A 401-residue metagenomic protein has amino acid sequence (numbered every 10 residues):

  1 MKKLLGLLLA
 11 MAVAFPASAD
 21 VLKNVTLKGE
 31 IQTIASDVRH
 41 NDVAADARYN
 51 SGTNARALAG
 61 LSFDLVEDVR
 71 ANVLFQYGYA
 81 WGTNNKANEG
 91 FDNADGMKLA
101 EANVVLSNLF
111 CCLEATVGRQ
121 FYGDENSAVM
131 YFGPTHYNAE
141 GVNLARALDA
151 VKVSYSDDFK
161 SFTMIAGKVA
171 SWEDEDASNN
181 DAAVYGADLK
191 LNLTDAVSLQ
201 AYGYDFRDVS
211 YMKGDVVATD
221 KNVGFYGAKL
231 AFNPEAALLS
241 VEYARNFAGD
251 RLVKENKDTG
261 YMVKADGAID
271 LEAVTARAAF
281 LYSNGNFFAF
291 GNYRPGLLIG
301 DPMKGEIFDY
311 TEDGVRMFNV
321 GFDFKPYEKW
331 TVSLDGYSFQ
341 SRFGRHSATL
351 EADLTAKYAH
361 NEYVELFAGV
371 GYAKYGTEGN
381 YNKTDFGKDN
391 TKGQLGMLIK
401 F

Functional and structural regions predicted by a protein language model:
K2-Y122, L148-I165, L189-D195, A201 (+4 more regions): Beta-barrel outer-membrane channel/assembly domains of diderm bacteria
A115, Y122-D188: Internal, well-ordered domain-core segments that constitute the primary functional module of diverse proteins
S127-P134, M164-W172, N246, P295-K304 (+1 more regions): Flexible, solvent-exposed coil segments and beta strand-coil junctions, predominantly the extracellular/periplasmic
Y202-F206: A conserved mid-domain beta-alpha-beta active-site/ligand-binding segment of alpha/beta enzyme cores
R207-D208, N246-A248, Y282-N286, F339-Q340: Short, catalytically relevant binding-site loops at active-site mouths
S210-M212: Short glycine/acidic-rich loop motifs that flank beta-strands on beta-rich extracellular proteins
K254-G296: Long, well-ordered mid-to-C-terminal structural blocks that present hydrophobic/aromatic surfaces
F288-D313: Flexible internal linker/loop segments at domain or repeat junctions
